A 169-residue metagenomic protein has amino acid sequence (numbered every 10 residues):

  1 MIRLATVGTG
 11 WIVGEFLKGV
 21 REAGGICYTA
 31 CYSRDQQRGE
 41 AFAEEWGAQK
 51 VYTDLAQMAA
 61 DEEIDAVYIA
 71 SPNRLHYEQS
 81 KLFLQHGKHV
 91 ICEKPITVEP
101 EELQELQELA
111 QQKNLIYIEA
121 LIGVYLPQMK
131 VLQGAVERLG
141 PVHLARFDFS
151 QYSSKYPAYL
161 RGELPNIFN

Functional and structural regions predicted by a protein language model:
M1-W46: N-terminal Rossmann-like dinucleotide-binding module
V13, Y52, C92, Y117-E119: Hydrophobic residues in well-ordered beta-strands that form the structural core
A23-G24, W46, D61-E62, L126 (+1 more regions): Acidic-histidine catalytic/liganding microenvironments
C27-A30, D65-V67, Y117, P165: Short active-site oxyanion
Q49-L109: Beta-loop-alpha module in the N-terminal Rossmann-like domain of NAD(P)-dependent dehydrogenases, especially those
Q104-G123, G140-F147: Rossmann-fold dehydrogenase core element
G123-N169: Predominantly a Rossmann-like dinucleotide-binding segment in NAD(P)-dependent oxidoreductases
